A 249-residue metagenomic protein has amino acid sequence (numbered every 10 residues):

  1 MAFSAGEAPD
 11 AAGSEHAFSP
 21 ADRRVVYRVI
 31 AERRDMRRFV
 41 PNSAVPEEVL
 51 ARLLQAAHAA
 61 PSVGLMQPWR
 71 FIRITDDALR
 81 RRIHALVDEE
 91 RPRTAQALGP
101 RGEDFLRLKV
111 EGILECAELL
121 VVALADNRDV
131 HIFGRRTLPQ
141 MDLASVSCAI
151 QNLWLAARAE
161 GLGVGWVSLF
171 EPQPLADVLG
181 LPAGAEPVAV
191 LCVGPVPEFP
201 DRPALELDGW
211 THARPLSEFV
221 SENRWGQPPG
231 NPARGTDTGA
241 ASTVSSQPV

Functional and structural regions predicted by a protein language model:
A2, M66-V146: Glycine/small-residue-rich phosphate/adenosyl-binding loop
A2-F18, D22, V29, M36 (+1 more regions): C-terminal helix-cap and adjacent tail motif
M36-R52: A short N-terminal beta-strand-loop micro-motif at the entrance of redox/enzyme domains
L53-H58, L120, R128-V178: Small-aliphatic-rich amphipathic alpha-helix that forms the alpha element of a beta-alpha
P61-G64: Glycine-rich phosphate/pyrophosphate-binding beta-alpha loops
R91-A97, V110-G112, G180-A204: A glycine-rich helix N-cap at a beta->alpha junction
L124, L169, P195: Short secondary-structure boundary segments
